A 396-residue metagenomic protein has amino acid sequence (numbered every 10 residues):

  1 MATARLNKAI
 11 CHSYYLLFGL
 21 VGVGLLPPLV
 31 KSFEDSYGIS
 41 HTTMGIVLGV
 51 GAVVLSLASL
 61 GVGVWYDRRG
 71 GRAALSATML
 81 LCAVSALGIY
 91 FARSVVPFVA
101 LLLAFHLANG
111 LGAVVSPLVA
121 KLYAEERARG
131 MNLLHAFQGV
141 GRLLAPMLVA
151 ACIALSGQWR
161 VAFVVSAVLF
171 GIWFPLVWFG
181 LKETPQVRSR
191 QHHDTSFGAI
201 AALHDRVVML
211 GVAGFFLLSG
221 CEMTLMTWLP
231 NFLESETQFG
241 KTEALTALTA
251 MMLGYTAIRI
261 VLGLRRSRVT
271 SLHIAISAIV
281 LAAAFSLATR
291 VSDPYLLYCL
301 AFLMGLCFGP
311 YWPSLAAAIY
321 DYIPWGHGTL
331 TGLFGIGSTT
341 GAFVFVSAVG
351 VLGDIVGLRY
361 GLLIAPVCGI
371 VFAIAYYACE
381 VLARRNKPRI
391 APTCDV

Functional and structural regions predicted by a protein language model:
A2-P28, L103, D205-C221, F302-L306: Pair of pore-lining "gating" transmembrane helices in MFS-fold secondary transporters
L26-P27, R206-M252, T256: Extracytoplasmic gate region of multi-pass secondary transporters
G38, G70, F91-V96, A124 (+3 more regions): Helix-breaking motifs and short loop linkers at transmembrane-helix boundaries and internal kinks in secondary membrane
L57-V95: Conserved MFS/SLC helix-loop-helix module at the cytosolic interface between two early adjacent transmembrane helices
L101-F137: Cytoplasmic helix-loop-helix junction between adjacent transmembrane helices in 12-TM secondary transporters
E126, L133-K182: Helix-loop-helix hairpin linking two adjacent transmembrane segments in secondary transporters
V161-W178, L362-E380: Symmetry-related core transmembrane helices of the 12-TM Major Facilitator Superfamily/SLC fold
V269-L315: C-terminal transmembrane helical hairpin of 12-TM major facilitator-type secondary transporters
